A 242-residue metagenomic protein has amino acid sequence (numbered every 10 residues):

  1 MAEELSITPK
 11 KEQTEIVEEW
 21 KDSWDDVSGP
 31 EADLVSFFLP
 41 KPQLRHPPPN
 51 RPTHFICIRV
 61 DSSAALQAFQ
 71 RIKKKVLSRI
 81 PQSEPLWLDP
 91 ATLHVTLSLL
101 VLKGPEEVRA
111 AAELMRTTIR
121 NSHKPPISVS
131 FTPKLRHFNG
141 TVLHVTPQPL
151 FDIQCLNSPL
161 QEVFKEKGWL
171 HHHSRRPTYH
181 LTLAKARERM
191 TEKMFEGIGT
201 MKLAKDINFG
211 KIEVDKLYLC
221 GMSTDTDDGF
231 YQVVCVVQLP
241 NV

Functional and structural regions predicted by a protein language model:
M1-V242: Histidine-dependent nucleotide/RNA phosphoesterase domain, centered on the 2H-phosphoesterase fold with its duplicated
